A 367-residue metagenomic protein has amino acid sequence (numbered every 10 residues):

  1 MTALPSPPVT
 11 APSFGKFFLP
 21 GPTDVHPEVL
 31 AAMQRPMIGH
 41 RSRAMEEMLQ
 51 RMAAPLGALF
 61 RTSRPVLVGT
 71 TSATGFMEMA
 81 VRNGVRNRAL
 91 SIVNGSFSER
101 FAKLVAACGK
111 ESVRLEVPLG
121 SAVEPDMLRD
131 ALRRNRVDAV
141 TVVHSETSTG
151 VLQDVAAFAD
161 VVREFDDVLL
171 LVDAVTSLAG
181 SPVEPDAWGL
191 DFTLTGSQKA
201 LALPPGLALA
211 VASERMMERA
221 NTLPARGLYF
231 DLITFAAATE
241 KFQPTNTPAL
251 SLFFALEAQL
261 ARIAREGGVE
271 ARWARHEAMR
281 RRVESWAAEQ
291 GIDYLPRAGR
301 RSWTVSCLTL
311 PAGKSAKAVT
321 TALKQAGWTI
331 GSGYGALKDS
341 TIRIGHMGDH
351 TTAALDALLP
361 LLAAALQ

Functional and structural regions predicted by a protein language model:
F14-T70: A glycine-/small-polar-enriched, mobile loop at the entrance of the PLP active site in fold-type I
D24-V25, Q198-S285: Active-site C-terminal subdomain of aminotransferase-like
S63-L90, N94, S98-A102: Conserved beta-loop-alpha segment that forms the PLP phosphate-binding cup at the N-terminus of a helix
V123-A179: Active-site phosphate-binding strand-loop segment of PLP-dependent enzymes
D186-Q198: Conserved active-site segment immediately N-terminal to the catalytic lysine that forms the internal aldimine
D293-L323: Conserved PLP-binding catalytic core of the aspartate aminotransferase-like
A336, S340-Q367: PLP-dependent enzyme catalytic core of the Aspartate aminotransferase-like
